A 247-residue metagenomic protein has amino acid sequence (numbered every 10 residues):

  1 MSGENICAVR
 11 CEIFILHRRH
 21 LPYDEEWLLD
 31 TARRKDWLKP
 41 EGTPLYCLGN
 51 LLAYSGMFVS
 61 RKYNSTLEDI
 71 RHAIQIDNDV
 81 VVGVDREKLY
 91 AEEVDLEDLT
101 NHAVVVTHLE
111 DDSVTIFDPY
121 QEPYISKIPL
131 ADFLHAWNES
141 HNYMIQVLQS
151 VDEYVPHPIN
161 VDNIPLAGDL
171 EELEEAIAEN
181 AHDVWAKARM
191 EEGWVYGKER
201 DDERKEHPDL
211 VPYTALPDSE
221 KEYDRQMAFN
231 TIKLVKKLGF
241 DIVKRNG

Functional and structural regions predicted by a protein language model:
M1-N64, I76, V151-E153: Cysteine-nucleophile protease catalytic domains, especially the papain-like/related folds used in DUB/UBL proteases
L29, R71, L134-H135, E222: Generic structural signal for individual residues within well-ordered alpha-helical segments across diverse proteins
W37-E41, A91-E93, E97-D98, T107-E153: Noncatalytic regulatory segments and standalone regulatory/sensor domains
F58, D79, D241: Residue-level detector of anion-binding/catalytic polar loops
K62-P119: Active-site-adjacent substructure of cysteine-protease-like catalytic cores
Y154-G247: Alpha-helical propensity feature that highlights long, continuous alpha-helices across diverse contexts
